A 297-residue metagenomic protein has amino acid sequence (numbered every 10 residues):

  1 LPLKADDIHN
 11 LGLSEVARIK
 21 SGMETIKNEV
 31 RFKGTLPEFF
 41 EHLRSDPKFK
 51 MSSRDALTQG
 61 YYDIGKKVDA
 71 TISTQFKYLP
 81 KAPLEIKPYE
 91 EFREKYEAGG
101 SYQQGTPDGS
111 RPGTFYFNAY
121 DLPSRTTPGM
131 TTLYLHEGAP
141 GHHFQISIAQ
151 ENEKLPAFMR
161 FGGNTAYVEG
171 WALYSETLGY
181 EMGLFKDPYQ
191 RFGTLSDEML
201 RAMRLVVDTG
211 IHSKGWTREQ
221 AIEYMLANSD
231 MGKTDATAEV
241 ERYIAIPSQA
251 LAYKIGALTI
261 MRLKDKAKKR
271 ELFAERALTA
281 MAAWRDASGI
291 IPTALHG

Functional and structural regions predicted by a protein language model:
L1-G297: N-terminal maturation segment of proteins
